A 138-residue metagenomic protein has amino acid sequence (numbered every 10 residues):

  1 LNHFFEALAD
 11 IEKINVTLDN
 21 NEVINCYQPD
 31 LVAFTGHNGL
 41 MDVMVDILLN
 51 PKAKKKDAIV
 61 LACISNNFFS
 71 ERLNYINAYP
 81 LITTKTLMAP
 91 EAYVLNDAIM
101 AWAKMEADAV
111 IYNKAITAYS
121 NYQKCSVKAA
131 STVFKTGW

Functional and structural regions predicted by a protein language model:
L1-I24: Functional beta-strand-loop-alpha-helix junction segments that form "active/interaction loops" within catalytic
F4, F69, A98-I99, A115-Y119: Generic structural signal of hydrophobic/aromatic residues within well-ordered alpha-helices of folded domains
E6-A9, K13, H37, A103-A107: Sec-exported extracytoplasmic/periplasmic mature domains
E22-W102: Catalytic cores of nucleophile-dependent amide-cleaving enzymes
A78-T83, A103-V110, K128-T132: A general structural signal for short secondary-structure boundary/capping elements
L87, N96-D97, M105-T117: Adenosine-phosphate binding glycine-rich loop
I111-W138: Caspase-like cysteine protease fold
